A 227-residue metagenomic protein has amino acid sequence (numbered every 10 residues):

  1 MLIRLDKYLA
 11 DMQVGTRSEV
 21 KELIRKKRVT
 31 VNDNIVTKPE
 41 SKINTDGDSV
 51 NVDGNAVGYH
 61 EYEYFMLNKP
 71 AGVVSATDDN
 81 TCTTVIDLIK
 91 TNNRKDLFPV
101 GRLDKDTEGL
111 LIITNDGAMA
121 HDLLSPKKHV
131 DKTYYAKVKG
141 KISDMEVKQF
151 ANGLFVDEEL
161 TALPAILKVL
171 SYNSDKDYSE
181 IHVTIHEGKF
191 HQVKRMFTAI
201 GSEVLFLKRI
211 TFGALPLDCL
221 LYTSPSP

Functional and structural regions predicted by a protein language model:
M1-N80: S4-like RNA-binding module at protein N-termini
T16, G72-V73, M119-H121, F190-Q192: Short beta-strands and strand-coil junctions in structured, solvent-facing domains, enriched
N32, I112, A136: Residue-level signal for inorganic ion chemistry
G54, M66-K69, I113-D116, V138-G140 (+1 more regions): Flexible glycine-/small-residue-rich
T77-N93, V147, A151: A short, contiguous, amphipathic alpha-helix enriched in charged residues
T91-P126: Glycine/acidic-rich beta-strand-loop module
A118-E180, H186, M196-T198, V204: Non-catalytic RNA-recognition surface used by pseudouridine synthases
Y222-P227: Conserved small/polar residues in nucleotide/adenosyl-binding loops
